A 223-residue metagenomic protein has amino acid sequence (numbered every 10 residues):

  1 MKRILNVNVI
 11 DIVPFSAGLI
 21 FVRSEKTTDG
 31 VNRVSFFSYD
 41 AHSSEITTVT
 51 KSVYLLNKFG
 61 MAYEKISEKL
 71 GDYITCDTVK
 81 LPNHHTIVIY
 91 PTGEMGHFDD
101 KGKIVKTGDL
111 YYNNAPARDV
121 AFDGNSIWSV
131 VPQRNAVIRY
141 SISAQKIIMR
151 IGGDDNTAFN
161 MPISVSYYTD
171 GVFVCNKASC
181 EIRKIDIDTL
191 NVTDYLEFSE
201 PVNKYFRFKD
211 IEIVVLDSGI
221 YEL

Functional and structural regions predicted by a protein language model:
M1-K26: An edge-strand/N-cap motif at the start of beta-rich repeat modules
M1-L5, T48-T50, M61-K69, K103-Y111 (+2 more regions): A short beta-strand motif characteristic of beta-propeller blades
N6-F15, K58, K65-K80, Y112-D123 (+3 more regions): Beta-rich, blade/repeat-based domains predominating in secreted/periplasmic proteins but also intracellular
G18-I20, H85, S126, G171-F173 (+1 more regions): Conserved core beta-strand positions within WD40 beta-propeller blades
F21-G30, V88-T92, S129-N135, V174-A178 (+1 more regions): Conserved beta-strand positions in repeat-built beta-propeller and related beta-rich domains
T27-F37, G93-H97, R134-R139, C180-R183 (+1 more regions): Structural motif
Y39-H42, D99-G102, S141-Q145, D186-L190: Short loop/turn segments that connect beta-strands within beta-propeller blades
G108-S166: Eukaryotic tandem repeat interaction scaffolds
